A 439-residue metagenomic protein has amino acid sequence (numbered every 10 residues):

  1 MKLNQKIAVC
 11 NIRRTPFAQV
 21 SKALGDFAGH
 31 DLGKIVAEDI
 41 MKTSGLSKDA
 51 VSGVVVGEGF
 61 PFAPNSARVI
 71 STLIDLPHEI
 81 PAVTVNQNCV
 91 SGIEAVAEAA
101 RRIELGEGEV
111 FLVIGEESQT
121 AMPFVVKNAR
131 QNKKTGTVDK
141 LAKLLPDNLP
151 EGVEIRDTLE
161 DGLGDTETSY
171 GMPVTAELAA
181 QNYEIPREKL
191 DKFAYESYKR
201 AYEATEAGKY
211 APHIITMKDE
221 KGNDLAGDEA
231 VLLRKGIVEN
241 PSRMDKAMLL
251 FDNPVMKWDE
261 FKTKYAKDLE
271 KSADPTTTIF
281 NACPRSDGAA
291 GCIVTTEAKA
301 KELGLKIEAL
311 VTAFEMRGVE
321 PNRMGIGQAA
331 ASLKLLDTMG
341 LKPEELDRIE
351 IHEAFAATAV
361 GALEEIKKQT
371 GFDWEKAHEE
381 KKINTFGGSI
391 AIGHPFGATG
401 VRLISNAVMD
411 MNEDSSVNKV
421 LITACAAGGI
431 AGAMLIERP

Functional and structural regions predicted by a protein language model:
M1-F27, E151-T158, D245-I326, A330 (+5 more regions): Condensing-enzyme catalytic core mediating Claisen C-C bond formation in acyl metabolism
R14-T15, D26-K34, K189-E297, K368 (+2 more regions): N-terminal extracellular/periplasmic Venus flytrap/periplasmic-binding protein-like
T15-E38, V83-A97, E109, T120 (+7 more regions): Active-site pocket-shaping loop/turn-to-helix segments
D26-V138, I214-V231, P343-K367: Conserved beta-ketoacyl condensing-enzyme motif
G57-F111, P150-V153, E167-G171, P241-P284 (+2 more regions): Conserved catalytic cysteine-centered active-site region of acyl-thioester-dependent Claisen-condensing enzymes
Q87-E117, A180-Y210, C292-A298, L363-E364 (+2 more regions): Active-site-proximal alpha-helical scaffold in enzymes
F111-L178: Flexible glycine-/small-residue-enriched beta->alpha junction loops that bind anionic phosphate/pyrophosphate groups
V174, T312, V319-A391: Active-site pocket-lining segment
